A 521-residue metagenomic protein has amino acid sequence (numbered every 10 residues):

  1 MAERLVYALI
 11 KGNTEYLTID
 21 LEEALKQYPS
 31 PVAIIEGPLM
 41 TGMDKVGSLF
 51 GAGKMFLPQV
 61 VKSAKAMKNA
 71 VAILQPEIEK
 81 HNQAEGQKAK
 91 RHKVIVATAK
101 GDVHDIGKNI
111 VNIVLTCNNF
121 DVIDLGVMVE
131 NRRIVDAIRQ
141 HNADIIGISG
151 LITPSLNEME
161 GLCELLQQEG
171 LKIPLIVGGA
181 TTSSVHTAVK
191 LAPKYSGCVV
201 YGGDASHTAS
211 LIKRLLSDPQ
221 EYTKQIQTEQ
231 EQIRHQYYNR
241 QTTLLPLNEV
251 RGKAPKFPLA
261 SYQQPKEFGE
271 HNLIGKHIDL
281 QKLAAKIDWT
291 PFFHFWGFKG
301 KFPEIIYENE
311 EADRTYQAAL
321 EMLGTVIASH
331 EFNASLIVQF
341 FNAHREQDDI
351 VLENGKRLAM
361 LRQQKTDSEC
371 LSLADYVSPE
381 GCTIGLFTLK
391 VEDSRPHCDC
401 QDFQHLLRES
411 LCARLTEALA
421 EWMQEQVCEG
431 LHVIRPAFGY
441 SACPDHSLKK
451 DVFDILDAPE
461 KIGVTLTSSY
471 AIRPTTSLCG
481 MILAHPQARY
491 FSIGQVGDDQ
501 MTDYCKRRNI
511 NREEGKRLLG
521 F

Functional and structural regions predicted by a protein language model:
M1-G47, S206-H405: Active-site loops and adjacent core secondary-structure elements that bind or stabilize anionic groups
M1-I148, T366-L371, D375-L431: ATP-dependent carboxylate/acyl-activation modules
S63, A70, E158-L165, M322: A general structural detector for well-ordered alpha-helical segments in enzyme core domains, enriched
K68-V71, Q75, R508-F521: Long, highly charged low-complexity segments enriched in Glu/Asp and Lys/Arg with interspersed Ser/Thr
V111-N118, D124-K194: Cofactor-cradling patches in redox/metallo enzymes
L162, L166-P174, G179-N239: Conserved phosphate-handling catalytic cores of large alpha/beta enzymes
A312-I493, D499, R507-I510, L518: Small-residue-enriched alpha-helical segments and adjacent helix-cap loops that form tight helix-helix packing
